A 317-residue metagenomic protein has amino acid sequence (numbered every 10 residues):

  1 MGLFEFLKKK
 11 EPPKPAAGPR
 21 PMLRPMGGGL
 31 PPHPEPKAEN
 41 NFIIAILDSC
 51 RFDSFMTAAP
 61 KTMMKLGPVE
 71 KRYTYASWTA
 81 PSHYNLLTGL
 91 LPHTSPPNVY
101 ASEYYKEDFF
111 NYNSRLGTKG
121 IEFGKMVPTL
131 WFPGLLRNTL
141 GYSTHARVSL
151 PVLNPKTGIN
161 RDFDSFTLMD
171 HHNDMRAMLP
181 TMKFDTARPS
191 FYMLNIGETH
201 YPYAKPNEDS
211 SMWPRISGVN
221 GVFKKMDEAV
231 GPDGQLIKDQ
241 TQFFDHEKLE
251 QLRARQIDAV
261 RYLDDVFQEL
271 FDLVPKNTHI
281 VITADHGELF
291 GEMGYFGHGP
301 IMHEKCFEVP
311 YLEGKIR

Functional and structural regions predicted by a protein language model:
M1-R317: Catalytic domains that recognize anionic headgroups
